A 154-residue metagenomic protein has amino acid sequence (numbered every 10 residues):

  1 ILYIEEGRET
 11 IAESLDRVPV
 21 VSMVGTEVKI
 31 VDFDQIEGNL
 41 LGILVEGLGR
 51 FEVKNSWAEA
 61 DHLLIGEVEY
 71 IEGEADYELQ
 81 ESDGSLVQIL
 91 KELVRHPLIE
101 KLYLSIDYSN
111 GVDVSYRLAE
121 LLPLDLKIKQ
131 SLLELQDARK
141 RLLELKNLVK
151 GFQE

Functional and structural regions predicted by a protein language model:
I1-L102, D113, A138, N147-E154: Positively charged
I99-S109, K129-L133: Short acidic, glycine/proline-enriched loop segments that cap or flank alpha-helices
D107-L124: Core structural elements
E120-E154: Extended, charged alpha-helical coiled-coil/arm scaffolds that mediate oligomerization and mechanical coupling in large
